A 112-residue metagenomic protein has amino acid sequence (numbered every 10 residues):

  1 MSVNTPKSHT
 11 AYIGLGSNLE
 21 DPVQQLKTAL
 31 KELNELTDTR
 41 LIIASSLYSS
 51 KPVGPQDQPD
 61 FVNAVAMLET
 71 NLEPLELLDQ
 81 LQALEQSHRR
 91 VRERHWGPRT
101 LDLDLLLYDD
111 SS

Functional and structural regions predicted by a protein language model:
M1-S112: Core catalytic alpha/beta fold that binds nucleotide/phospho-ligands
